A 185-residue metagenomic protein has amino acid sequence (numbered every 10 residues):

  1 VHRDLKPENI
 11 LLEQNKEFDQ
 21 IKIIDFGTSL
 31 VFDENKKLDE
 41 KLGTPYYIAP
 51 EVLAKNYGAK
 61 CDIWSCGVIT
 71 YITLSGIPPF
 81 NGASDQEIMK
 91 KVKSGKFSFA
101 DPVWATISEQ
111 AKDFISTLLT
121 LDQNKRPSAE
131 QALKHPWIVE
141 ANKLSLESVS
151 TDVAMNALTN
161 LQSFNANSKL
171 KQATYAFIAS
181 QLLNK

Functional and structural regions predicted by a protein language model:
V1-E13: Catalytic-loop of the protein kinase fold
D39-E51: Conserved activation segment of eukaryotic-like protein kinases, specifically the C-terminal portion of the activation
D62: Conserved catalytic-loop aspartate of Hanks-type protein kinases
S75-P78: Structural helix C-cap motif within protein kinase domains
L119-Q131: A conserved short helix/loop substructure at the end of the activation segment of eukaryotic-like protein kinase domains
E130-K185: C-terminal regulatory tails of eukaryotic serine/threonine kinases
